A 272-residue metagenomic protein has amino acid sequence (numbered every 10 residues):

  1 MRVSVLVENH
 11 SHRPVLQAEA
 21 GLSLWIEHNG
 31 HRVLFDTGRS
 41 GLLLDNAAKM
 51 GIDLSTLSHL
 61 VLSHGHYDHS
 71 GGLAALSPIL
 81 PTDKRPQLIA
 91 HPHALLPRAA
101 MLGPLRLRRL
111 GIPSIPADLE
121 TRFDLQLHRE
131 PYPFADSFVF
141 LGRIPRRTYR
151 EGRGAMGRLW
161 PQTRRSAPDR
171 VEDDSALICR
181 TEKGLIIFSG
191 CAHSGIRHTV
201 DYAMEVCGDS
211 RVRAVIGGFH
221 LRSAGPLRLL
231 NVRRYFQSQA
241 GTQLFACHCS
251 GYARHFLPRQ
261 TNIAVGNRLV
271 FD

Functional and structural regions predicted by a protein language model:
M1-M50, R170, D174-S189: Conserved beta-strand hairpin/beta-sheet module of binuclear metal-dependent hydrolase folds, prominently
L16-Q17, H31-H59, A75, R158 (+1 more regions): Pre-active-site segment of Zn-dependent metallo-hydrolases
H31-V33, S58-H59, P86, L185-I186 (+1 more regions): Short active-site oxyanion
V33-F35, A90, A135-R143, I186-S189: Short hydrophobic-aromatic micro-motifs
L42-A90, L95, C207-A214, T242: Active-site metal-binding motif and surrounding structural segment of the metallo-beta-lactamase
H66-S70, A167-G266: Cap/insert and terminal regions of metallo-dependent hydrolase folds
P92-T121: Active-site neighborhood of divalent metal-dependent phosphoester bond hydrolases
L102-I112, E130-E182: Active-site-proximal loop/helix segment associated with metal-binding centers of metalloenzymes
